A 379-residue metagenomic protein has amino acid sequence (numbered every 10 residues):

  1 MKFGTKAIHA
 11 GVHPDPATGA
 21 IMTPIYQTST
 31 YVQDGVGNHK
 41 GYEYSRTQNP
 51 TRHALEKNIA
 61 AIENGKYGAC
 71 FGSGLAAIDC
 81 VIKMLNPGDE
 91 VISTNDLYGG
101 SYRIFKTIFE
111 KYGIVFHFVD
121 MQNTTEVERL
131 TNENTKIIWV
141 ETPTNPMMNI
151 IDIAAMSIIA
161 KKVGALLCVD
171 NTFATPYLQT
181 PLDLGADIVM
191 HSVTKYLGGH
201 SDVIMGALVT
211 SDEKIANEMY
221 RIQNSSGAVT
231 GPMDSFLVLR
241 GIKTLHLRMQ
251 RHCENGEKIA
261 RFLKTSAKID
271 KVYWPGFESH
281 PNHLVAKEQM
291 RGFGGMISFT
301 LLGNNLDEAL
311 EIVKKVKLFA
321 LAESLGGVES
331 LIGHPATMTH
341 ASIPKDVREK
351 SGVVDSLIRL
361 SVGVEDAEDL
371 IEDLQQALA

Functional and structural regions predicted by a protein language model:
M1-Y42, G292: N-terminal glycine-rich, Lys/His-bearing helix-loop that initiates the first secondary-structure elements of many
K2-G4, A10-V12, K271, G326 (+1 more regions): Positively charged, small/polar-rich N-terminal and surface patches that mediate targeting and assembly and bind
H9, Y67-K268, Y273, L284: Conserved PLP-enzyme active-site core in the AAT-like
I25-Y26, D34-A54, N58-A61, L331-S356: Glycine-rich phosphate/pyrophosphate-binding loop and adjacent beta-alpha nucleotide/cofactor-binding cores
T30-D79, K83-M84, G100-T107: Conserved N-terminal alpha-helix of the aminotransferase class I/II PLP-enzyme fold
T30-V32, T210-I215, I242, L301-N305: Short loop segments at secondary-structure junctions
K106, V115, K136, R248 (+2 more regions): PLP-dependent enzyme catalytic core of the Aspartate aminotransferase-like
E257-G326, I343-E349: Conserved small-domain helix->loop->beta segment predominantly found in fold-type I
